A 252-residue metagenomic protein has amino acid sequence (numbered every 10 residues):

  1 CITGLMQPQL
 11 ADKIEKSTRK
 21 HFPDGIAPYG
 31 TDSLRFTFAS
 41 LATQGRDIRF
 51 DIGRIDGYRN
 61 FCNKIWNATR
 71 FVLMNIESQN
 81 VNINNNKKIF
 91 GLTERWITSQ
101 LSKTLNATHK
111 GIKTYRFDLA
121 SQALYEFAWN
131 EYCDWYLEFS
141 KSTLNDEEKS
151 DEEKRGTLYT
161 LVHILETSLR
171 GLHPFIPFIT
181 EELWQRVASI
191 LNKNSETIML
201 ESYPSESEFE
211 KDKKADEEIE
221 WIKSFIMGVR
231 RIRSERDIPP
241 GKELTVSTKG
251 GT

Functional and structural regions predicted by a protein language model:
C1-K87, S189-N194, E235-G241, T245: Catalytic adenosine-cofactor/nucleotide-binding cores of aminoacyl-tRNA synthetases and other
L10-F22, L41-R49, K103-R116, F139-G156: Short amphipathic alpha-helical segments and their helix-coil junctions
K16-F22, R49-Y58, K103-L124, S168 (+2 more regions): Extended, non-catalytic structural segments that build the interaction scaffolds of large macromolecular assemblies
S17-F22, Q122-E126, N130, T180-N192 (+1 more regions): Conserved alpha/beta core surface patches that mediate binding of polyanionic ligands
D32-A42, N60-L73, G91-T104, Q122-L144: Core structural elements
Q79-H109, L137-M227, G250: Acidic, turn-prone loop/beta-hairpin segments
I222-I238: Beta-strand-rich binding/interaction modules
F225, G241-T252: A glycine-rich beta-turn/hairpin centered on an aromatic-Pro dipeptide
